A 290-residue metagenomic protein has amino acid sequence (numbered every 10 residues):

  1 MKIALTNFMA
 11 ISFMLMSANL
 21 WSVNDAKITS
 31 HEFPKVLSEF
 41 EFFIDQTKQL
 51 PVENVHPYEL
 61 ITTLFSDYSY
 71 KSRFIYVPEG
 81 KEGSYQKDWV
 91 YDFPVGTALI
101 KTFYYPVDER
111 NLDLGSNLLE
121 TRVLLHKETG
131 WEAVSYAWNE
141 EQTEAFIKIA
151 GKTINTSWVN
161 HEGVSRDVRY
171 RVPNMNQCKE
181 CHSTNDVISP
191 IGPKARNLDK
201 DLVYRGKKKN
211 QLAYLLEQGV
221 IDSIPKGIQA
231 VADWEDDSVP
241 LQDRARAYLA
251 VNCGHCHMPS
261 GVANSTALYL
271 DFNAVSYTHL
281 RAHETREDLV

Functional and structural regions predicted by a protein language model:
M1-M9: Bacterial N-terminal signal peptides that target proteins for export
V23-S72: N-terminal pre-domain segments of enzymes
E32-K35, R244, Y248: Extracytoplasmic/secreted proteins, especially bacterial periplasmic and envelope-associated proteins
L64, K71-E79, Y85-A247: Extended surface/linker regions that mediate inter-domain or inter-protein docking in multi-component redox
M175-I191, V251-L270, S276: Periplasmic/extracellular electron-transfer cofactor-ligation site, primarily the c-type cytochrome heme-c attachment
T278-E287: Conserved small/polar residues in nucleotide/adenosyl-binding loops
